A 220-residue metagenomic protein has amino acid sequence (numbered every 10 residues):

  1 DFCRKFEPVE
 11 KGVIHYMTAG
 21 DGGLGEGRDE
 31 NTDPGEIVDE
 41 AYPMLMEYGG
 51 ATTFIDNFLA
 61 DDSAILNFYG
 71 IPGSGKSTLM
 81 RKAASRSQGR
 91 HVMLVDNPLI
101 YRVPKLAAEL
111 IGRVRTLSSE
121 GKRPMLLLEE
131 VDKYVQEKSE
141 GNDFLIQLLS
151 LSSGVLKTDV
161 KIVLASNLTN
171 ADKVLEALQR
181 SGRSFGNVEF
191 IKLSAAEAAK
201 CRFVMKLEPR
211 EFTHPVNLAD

Functional and structural regions predicted by a protein language model:
D1-D29: Interdomain "pre-motor" coupling segment immediately N-terminal to P-loop NTPase/helicase cores
E30-L59: N-terminal pre-Walker A segment at the start of P-loop NTPase domains
G49, Q88-G121, N142: Short glycine-rich substrate-engagement loop in P-loop NTPases that contacts/grips substrate
D61-M80: Walker A/P-loop nucleotide-binding motif
R90-H91, G121-M125, L156-L164: Loop/turn-to-beta-strand initiation segments
D132-A165, T169-R180: Conserved catalytic/switch belt of AAA+ P-loop NTPases
L175-L193: A short helix-turn-beta junction within AAA+ P-loop NTPase domains corresponding to the substrate/partner-engaging
V188-A198, R202-D220: Conserved AAA+ ATPase small/helical "lid" subdomain
